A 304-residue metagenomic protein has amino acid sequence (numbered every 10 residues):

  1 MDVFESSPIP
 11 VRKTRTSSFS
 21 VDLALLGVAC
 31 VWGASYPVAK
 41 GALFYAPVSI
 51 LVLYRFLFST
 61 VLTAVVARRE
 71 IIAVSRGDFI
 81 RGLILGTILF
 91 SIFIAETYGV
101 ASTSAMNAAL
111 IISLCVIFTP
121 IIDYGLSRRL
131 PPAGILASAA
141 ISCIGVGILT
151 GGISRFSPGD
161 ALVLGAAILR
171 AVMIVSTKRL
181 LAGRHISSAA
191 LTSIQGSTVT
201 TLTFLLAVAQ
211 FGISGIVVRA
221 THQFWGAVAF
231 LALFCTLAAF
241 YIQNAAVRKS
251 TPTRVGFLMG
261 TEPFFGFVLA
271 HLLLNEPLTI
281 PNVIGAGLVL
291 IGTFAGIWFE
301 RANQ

Functional and structural regions predicted by a protein language model:
D2-L53, T87, A95, G152-R179 (+2 more regions): Glycine-/small-residue-enriched transmembrane alpha-helix faces in small-molecule transporters and effluxers
D2-S18, L23, R55-L57, V146 (+2 more regions): C-terminal-most transmembrane helix of multi-pass membrane proteins
R12, A34, V38-G41, Y45 (+6 more regions): Membrane-interface helix-cap regions at the ends of transmembrane helices in multi-pass membrane proteins
V31, S35-Y36, A64-I112, P120 (+3 more regions): Specific transmembrane alpha-helical segments of multi-pass solute transporters/efflux pumps, especially DMT/EamA
P37-K40, T60-T63, T119-P120, F156-S214 (+1 more regions): Transmembrane alpha-helical segments that form core, pore/gating elements of small-molecule transporters/exporters
V52-Y54, A108-L114, T177-T201, A232-L272: Helix-helix packing/entry segments at the starts of transmembrane helices
L62-I71, E96, C115-A137, F264-V283: C-terminal transmembrane-helix exit sites in multi-pass transporters
T63, L83, L89, L114 (+5 more regions): Hydrophobic transmembrane alpha-helices of multi-pass small-molecule transport proteins
